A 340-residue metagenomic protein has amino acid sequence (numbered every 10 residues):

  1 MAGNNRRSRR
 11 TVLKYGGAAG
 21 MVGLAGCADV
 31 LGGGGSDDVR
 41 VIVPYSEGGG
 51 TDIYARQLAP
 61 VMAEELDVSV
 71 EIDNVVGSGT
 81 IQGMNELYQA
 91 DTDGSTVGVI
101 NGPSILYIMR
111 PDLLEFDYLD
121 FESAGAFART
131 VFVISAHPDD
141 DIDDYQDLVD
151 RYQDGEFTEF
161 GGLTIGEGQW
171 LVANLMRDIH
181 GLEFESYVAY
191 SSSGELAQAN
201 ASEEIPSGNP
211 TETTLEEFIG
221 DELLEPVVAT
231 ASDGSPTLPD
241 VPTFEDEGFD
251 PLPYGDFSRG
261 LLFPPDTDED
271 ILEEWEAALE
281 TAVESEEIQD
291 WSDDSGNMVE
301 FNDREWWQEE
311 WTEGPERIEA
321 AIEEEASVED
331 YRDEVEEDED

Functional and structural regions predicted by a protein language model:
A2-A19: N-terminal secretory signal peptides and thylakoid transit peptides that target proteins across membranes
R9-R10, R56, N74-V75, W170 (+3 more regions): Short, cationic motifs built from Arg/Lys/His that form the positively charged side of catalytic pockets
G23-G26: C-terminal motif of bacterial Sec signal peptides marking the signal peptidase cleavage site
A28-E122, E156, I165, I179-N209 (+4 more regions): N-terminal (or domain-start) structured segment
G50, Y54, L58, G79-G83 (+10 more regions): Stable alpha-helical elements in mature extracytoplasmic
M62, E86-T96, I108-E195, F244 (+1 more regions): Hinge/capping helix and adjacent helix->loop/strand transition within the periplasmic-binding protein
L215-Q289, E313-E316, D333-D340: C-terminal lobe and pocket-closing loops of periplasmic/extracytoplasmic Venus-flytrap solute-binding proteins
D293-E310: Surface-exposed aromatic
